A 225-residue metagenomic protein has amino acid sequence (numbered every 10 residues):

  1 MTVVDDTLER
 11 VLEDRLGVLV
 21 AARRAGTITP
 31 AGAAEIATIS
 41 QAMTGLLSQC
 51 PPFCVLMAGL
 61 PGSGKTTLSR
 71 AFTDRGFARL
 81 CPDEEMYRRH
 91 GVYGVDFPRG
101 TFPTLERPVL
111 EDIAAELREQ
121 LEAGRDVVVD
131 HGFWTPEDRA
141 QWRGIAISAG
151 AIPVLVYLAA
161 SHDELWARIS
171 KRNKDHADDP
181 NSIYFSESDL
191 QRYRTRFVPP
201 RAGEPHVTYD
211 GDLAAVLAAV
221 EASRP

Functional and structural regions predicted by a protein language model:
T2-Q49, T195-P225: NTP-dependent small-molecule kinase module
G26-I28, P103-P153, Y157: Glycine-rich phosphate-binding loop used to anchor ATP phosphates in small-molecule kinases, encompassing both
M57: Hydrophobic anchor at the beta1->P-loop junction of P-loop NTPases
S63: ATP-binding Walker
T66-R125: Conserved substrate/cofactor phosphate-moiety recognition/catalytic segment in nucleotide-dependent phosphotransferases
F77-R79, P153-L155, E204-T208: Conserved beta-strand scaffold positions in the cores of enzyme catalytic domains, especially in NTP/NDP-utilizing
E84-M86, A159-L165, L213-A215: Conserved nucleotide-binding/hydrolysis micro-motifs of P-loop NTPases
S148-V198: A glycine- and Lys/Arg-enriched "phosphate-lid" helix/loop adjacent to the NTP-binding pocket of small-molecule kinases
